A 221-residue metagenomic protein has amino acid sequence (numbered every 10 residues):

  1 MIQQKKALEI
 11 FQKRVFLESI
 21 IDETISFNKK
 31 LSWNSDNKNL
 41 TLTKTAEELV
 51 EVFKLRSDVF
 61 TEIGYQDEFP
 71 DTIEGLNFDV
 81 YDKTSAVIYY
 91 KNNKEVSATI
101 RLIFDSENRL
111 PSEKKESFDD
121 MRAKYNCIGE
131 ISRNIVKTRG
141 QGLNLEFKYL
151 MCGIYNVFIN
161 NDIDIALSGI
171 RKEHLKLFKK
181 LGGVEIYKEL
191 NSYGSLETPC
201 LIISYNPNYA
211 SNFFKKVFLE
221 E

Functional and structural regions predicted by a protein language model:
M1-S35: Short acidic N-proximal helix/loop "leader" segments that mark the beginning of a domain or an inter-domain linker
F27-L76, V87-Y89, V96: Short amphipathic alpha-helix that is part of the acyltransferase structural core
T72-D79, L190-Y193: Short, solvent-exposed loop/turn elements at beta->coil junctions and helix N-caps that rim active or binding pockets
N77-I88, A98, R109-L110: A short helix-loop-beta-strand connector motif used in the catalytic cores of GNAT acetyltransferases and, in some
Y90-N93, Y205: Active-site beta-strand termini and strand-to-loop segments that position acidic
N92-M121: Short, His- and charge-rich active-site/binding loops that engage polyanionic ligands
E113-P207: Acyl-donor binding region in acyl/amide transferases
S204-E221: C-terminal helix-cap and adjacent tail motif
